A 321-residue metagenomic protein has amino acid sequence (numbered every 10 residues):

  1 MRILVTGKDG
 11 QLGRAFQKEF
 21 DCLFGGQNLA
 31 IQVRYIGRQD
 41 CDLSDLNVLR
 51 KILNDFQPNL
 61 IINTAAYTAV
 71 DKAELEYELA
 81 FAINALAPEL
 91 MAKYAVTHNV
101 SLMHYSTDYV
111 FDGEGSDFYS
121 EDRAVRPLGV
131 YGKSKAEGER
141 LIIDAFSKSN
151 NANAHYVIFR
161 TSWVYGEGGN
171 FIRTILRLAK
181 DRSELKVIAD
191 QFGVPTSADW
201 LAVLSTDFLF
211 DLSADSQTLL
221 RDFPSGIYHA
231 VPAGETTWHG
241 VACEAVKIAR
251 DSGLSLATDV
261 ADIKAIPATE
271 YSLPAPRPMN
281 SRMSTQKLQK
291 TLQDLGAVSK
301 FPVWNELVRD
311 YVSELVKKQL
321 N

Functional and structural regions predicted by a protein language model:
M1-C22: N-terminal Rossmann NAD(P)H-binding glycine-rich loop of SDR-like oxidoreductase domains
F24, N28-K51: Adenosine-cofactor binding site in Rossmann-like domains, unifying the SAM/SAH pocket of S-adenosylmethionine-dependent
L43-I83: NAD(P)H-binding glycine-rich loop region in Rossmannoid oxidoreductase-like domains and their noncatalytic homologs
N54, L75-M103: NAD(P)-cofactor binding segment of oxidoreductase domains
A82, L86-L90, V110-F159, W163-V164: Catalytic helix-loop patch of NAD(P)-dependent Rossmann-fold dehydrogenases
I143-D207: NAD(P)-dependent short-chain dehydrogenase/reductase
L204, D211-L273, Q319-N321: Mid/C-terminal beta-alpha module of Rossmann-like enzyme folds, strongest in SDR-family dehydrogenases/epimerases
F301-N321: Amphipathic terminal alpha-helices
